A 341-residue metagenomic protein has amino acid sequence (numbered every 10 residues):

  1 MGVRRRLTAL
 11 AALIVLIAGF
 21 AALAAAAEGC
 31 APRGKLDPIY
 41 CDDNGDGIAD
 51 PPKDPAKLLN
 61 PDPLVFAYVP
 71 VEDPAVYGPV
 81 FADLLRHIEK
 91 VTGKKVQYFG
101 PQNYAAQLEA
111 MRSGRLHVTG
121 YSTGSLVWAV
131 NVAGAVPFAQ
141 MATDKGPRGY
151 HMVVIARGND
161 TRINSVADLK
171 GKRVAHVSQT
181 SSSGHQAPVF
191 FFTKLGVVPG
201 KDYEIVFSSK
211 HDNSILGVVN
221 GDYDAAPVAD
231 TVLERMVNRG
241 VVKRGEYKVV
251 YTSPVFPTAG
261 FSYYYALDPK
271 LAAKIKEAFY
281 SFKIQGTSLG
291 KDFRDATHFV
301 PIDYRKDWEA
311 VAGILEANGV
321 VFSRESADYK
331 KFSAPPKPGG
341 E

Functional and structural regions predicted by a protein language model:
A11-A22: Bacterial N-terminal signal peptides
L23-A106, K291-E341: N-terminal hydrophobic or amphipathic helices and topogenic motifs
F66-E89, P101, G124, D144-L216 (+4 more regions): Bilobed "Venus flytrap"/periplasmic-binding protein-like clamshell domains and structurally analogous long
V69, D144-V153, V241-F279, F293-A310: Periplasmic-binding protein-like
F99-V136, L233-N238: Pocket-flanking alpha-helical
T123-A133, F191-K194, V219-N220, D224-R244: A ligand-binding cleft/hinge motif common to bilobed small-molecule-binding domains
A135-P147: A structural signal for short loop-to-beta-strand junctions that line the ligand-binding cleft of periplasmic/secreted
S181-S183, Y280-D295: Periplasmic-binding protein-like
